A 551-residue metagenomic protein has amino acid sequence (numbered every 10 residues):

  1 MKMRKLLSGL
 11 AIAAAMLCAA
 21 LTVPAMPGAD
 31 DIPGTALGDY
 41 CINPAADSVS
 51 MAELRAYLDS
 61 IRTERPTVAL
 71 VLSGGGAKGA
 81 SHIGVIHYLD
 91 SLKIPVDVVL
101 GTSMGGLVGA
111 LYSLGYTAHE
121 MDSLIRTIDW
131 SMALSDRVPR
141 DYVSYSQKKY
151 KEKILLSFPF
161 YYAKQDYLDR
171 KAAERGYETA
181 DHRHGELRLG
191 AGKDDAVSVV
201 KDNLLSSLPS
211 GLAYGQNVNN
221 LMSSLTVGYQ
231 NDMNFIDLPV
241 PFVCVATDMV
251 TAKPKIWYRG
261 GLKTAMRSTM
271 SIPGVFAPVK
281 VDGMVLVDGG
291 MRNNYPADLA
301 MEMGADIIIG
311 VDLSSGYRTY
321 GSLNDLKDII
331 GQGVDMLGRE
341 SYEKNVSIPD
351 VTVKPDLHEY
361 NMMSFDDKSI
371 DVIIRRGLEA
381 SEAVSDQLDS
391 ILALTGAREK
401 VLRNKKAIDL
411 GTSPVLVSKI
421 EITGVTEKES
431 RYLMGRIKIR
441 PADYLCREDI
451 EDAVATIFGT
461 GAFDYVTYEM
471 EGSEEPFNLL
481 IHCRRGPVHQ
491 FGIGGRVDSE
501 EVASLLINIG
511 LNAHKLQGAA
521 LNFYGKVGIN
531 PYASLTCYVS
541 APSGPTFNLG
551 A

Functional and structural regions predicted by a protein language model:
M1-K2, G79: Short alpha-helical segments used as structural interaction elements across diverse proteins
K2-A11: Bacterial N-terminal signal peptides that target proteins for export
A11-T22: Bacterial N-terminal signal peptides
P24-T102, A110-E448, V454-A455, G459-V466 (+2 more regions): Patatin-like phospholipase
L238, G260, N345-S347, E475 (+3 more regions): A short, structural micro-pattern
E448, A453, T467-M470, N478-A551: Gram-negative/organellar outer-membrane beta-barrel architecture
